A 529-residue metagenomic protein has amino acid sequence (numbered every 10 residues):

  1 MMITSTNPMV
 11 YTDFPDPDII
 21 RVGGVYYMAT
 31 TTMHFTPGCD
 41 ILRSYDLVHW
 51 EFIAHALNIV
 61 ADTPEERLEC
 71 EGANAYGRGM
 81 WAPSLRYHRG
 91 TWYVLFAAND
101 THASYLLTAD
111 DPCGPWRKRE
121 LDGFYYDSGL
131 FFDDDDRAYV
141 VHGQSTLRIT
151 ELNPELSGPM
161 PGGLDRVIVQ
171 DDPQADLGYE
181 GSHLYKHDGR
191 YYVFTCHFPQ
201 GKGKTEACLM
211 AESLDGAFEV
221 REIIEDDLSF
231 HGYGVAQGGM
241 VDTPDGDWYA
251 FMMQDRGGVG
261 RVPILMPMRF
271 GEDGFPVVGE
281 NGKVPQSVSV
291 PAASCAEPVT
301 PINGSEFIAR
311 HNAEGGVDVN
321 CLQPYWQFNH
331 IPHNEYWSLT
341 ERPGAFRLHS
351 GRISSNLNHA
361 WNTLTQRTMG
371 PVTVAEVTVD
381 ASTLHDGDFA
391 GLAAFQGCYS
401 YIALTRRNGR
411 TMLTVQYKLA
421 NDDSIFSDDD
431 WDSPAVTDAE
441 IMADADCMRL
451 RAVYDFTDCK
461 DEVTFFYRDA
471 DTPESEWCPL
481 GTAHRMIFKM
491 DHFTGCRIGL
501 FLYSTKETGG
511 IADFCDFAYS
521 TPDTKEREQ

Functional and structural regions predicted by a protein language model:
M1-Q529: Carbohydrate-active catalytic/glycan-binding domains of CAZyme proteins, especially the secreted or lumenal ectodomains
